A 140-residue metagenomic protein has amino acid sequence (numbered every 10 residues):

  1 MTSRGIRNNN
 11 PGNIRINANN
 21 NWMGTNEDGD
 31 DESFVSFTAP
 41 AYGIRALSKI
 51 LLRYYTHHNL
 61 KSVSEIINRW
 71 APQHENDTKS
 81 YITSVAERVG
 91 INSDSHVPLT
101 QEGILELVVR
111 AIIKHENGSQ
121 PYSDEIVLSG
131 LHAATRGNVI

Functional and structural regions predicted by a protein language model:
M1-I140: Cell-wall polysaccharide-cleaving catalytic domain and substrate-binding groove, primarily in peptidoglycan/chitin
